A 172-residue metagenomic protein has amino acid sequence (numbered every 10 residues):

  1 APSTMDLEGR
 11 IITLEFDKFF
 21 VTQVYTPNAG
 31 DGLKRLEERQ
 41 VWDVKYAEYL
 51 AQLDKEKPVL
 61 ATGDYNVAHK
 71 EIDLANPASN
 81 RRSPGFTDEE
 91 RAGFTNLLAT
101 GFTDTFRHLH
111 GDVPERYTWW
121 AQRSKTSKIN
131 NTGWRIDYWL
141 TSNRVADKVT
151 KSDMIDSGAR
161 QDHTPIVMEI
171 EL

Functional and structural regions predicted by a protein language model:
A1-A29: Structured beta-strand-rich core segments of catalytic domains in phosphoester-bond hydrolases
P2, P27-D43, A78-S83: Surface-exposed cleft-lining segments at the edges of enzyme active sites
P2-T4, S127-N131, D156-A159: Short Gly/Pro-enriched turn/cap motifs at secondary-structure boundaries
M5-D6, L14, E37-Q52: Internal catalytic-core helix/loop-beta-alpha segment that presents or stabilizes conserved functional determinants
E8-T13, R135-D137, H163-V167: Short hydrophobic/aromatic beta-strand or adjacent loop that forms the aromatic wall/cage of a ligand/substrate-binding
V21, V145-K148: Short helix-loop capping/hinge motifs at secondary-structure junctions, enriched in acidic/polar residues
V44-T132, I136: Metal-dependent phosphoesterases centered on the DNase I-like endonuclease/exonuclease/phosphatase
T150-L172: Surface polyanion/phosphate-binding segment centered on an Asp-His-Pro turn
